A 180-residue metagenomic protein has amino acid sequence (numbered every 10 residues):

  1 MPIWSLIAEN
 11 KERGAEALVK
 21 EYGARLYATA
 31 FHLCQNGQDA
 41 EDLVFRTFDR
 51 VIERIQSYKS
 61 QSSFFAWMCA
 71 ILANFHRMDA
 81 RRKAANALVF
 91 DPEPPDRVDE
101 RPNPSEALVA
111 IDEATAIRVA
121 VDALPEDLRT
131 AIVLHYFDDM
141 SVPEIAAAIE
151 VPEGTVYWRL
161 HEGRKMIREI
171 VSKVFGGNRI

Functional and structural regions predicted by a protein language model:
M1-R25, H32, S105, D122 (+3 more regions): N-terminal module of bacterial RNA polymerase sigma factors
E9, I111, V121-R129: Short helix-coil-helix linker/hinge
V19-K20, F31, H135-F137, V142: Short amphipathic helical patch at the helix-1/turn junction of helix-turn-helix
G23, A28-F31, F45-I52, S62-R82 (+1 more regions): Σ70-family region 2.3-2.4 aromatic/basic alpha-helix that recognizes the −10 promoter and nucleates DNA melting
E53-S60, A70-D91, P102, A110 (+2 more regions): Arg/Lys-rich amphipathic alpha helix in sigma70-family domain 2
A73, R77, I117, L128 (+3 more regions): DNA-recognition helix of helix-turn-helix
P94-D122: Acidic, proline/glycine-rich intrinsically disordered inter-domain spacer in sigma factors
